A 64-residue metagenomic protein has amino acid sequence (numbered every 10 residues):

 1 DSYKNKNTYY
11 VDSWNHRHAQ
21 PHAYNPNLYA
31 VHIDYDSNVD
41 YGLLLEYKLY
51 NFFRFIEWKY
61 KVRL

Functional and structural regions predicted by a protein language model:
D1-Y9: Soluble non-cytosolic domains of exported or imported proteins
Y9, R17-L64: Compact alpha-helical subdomains of small soluble proteins
W14: Secreted/periplasmic serine-hydrolase-like ester/acetyl group-modifying domain
